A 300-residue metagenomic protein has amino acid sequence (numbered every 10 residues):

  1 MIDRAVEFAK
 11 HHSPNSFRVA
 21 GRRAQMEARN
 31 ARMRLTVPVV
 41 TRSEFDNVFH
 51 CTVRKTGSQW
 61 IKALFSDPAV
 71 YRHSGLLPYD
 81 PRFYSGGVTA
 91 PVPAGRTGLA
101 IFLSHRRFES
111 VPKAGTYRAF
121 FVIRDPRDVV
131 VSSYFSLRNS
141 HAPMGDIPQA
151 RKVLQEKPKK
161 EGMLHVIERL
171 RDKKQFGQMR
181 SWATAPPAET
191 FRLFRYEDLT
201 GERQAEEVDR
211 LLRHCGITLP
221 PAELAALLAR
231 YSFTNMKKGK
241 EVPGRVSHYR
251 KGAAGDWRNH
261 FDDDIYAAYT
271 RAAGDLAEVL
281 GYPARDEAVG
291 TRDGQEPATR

Functional and structural regions predicted by a protein language model:
I2-F194, D264, A268, A272 (+2 more regions): PAPS-dependent sulfotransferase catalytic domain
C51, P187-H214, D256-H260: Phosphate-binding beta-loop-alpha motif at adenosine-nucleotide cofactor sites
G75-L76, G216-A226, M236, A284-A288: Short, surface-exposed acidic
F108-E109, L199-E207, R245-Y249: Short acidic alpha-helix initiation/capping motifs at coil-to-helix transition points, especially at protein N-termini
R127, Q204-D209, P221-A225, Y266 (+2 more regions): An amphipathic alpha-helix signature
R210, H214, T218, D275-V279: C-terminal alpha-helix
A226-A277: PAPS-dependent sulfotransferase catalytic core
